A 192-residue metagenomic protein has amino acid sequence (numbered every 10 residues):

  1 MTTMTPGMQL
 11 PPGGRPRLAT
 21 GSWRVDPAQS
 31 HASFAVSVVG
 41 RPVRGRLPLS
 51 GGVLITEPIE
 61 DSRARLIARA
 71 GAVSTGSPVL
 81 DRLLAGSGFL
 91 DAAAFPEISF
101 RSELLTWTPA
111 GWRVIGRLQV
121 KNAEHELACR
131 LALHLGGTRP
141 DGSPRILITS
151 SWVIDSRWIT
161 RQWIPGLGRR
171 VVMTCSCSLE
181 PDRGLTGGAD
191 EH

Functional and structural regions predicted by a protein language model:
M1-H192: Low-complexity, acidic/polar, glycine-enriched regions of mature
